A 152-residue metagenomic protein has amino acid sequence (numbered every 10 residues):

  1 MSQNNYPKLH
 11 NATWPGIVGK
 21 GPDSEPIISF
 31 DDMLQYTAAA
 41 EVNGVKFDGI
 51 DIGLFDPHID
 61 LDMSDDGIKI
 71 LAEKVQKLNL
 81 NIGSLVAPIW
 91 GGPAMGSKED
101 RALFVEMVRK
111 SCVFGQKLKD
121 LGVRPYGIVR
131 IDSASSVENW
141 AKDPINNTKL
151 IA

Functional and structural regions predicted by a protein language model:
M1-P125, N139-K142, K149-L150: N-terminal pre-domain/capping segments
R130-N139: Active-site-proximal beta-alpha loop/turn segments in soluble metabolic enzymes
A134, P144-I145: Short acidic, low-complexity segments enriched in Ser/Thr/Gly/Pro
